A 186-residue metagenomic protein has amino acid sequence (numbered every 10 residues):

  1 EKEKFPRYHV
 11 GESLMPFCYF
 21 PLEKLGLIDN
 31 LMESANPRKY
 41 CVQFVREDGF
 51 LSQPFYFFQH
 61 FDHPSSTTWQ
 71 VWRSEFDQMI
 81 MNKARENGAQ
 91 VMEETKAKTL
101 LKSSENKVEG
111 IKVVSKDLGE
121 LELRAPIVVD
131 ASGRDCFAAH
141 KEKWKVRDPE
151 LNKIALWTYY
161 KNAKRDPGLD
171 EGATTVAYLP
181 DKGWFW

Functional and structural regions predicted by a protein language model:
E1-E12: Glycine-rich FAD pyrophosphate-binding loop
L22, I80-M81: Structural element of the ATP-grasp superfamily
K24-D77: A conserved beta-strand/loop capping segment in the N-terminal third of enzymes that catalyze redox or closely related
N82-W186: Predominantly flavin-linked oxidoreductase catalytic cores and closely associated redox partners
